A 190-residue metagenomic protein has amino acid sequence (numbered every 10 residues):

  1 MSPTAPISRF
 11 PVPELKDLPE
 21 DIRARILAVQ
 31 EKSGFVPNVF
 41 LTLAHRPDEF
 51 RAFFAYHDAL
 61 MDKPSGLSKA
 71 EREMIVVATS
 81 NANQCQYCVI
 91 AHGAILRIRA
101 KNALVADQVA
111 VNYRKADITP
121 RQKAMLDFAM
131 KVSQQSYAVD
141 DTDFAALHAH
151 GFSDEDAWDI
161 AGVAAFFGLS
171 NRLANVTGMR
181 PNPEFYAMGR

Functional and structural regions predicted by a protein language model:
M1-R190: Hydrophobic alpha-helical segments
